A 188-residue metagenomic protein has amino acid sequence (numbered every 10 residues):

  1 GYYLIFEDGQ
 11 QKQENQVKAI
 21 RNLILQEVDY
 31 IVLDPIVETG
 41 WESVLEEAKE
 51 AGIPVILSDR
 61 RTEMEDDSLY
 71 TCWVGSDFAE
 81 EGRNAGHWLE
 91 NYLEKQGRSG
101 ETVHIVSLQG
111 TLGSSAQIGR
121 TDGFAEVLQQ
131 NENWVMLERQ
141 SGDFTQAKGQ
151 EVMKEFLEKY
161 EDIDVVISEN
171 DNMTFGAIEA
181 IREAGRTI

Functional and structural regions predicted by a protein language model:
G1-I188: A residue-level marker of the well-folded mature domains of exported/periplasmic proteins
